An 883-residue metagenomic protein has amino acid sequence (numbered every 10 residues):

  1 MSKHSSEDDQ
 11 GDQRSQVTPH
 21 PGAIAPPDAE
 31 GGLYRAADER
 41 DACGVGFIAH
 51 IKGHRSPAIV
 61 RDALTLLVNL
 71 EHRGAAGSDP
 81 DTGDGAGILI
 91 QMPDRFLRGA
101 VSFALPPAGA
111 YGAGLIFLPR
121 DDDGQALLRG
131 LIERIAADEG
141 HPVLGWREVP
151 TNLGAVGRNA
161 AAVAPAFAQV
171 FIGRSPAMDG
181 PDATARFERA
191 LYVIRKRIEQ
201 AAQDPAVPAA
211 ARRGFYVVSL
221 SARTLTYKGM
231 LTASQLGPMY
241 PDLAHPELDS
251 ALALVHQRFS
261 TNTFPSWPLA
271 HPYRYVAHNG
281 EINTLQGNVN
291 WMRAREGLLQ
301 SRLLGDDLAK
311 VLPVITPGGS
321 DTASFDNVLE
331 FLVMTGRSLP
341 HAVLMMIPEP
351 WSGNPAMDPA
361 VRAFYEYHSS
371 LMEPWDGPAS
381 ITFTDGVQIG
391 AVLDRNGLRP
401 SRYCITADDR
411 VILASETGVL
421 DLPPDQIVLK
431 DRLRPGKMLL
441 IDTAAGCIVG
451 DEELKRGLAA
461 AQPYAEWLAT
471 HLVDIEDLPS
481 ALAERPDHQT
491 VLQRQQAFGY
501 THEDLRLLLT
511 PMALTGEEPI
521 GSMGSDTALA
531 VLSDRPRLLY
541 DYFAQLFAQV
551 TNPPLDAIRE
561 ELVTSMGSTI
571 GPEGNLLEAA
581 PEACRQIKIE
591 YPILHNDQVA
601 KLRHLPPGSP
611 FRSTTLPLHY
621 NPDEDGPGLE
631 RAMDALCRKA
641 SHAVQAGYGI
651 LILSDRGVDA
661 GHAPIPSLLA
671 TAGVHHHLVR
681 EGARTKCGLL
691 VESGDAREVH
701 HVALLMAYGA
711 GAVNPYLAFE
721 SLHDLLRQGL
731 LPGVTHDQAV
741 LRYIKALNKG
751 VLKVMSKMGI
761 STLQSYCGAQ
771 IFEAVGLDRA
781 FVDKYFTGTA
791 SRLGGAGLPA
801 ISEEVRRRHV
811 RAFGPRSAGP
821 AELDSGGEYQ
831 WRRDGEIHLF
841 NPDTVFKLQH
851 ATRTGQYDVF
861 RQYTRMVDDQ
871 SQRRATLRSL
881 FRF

Functional and structural regions predicted by a protein language model:
S2-N575, P606: Conserved short alpha-helical segments that host acidic/polar catalytic motifs at enzyme active sites
K52-R55, R73, P246-L248, M334-L339 (+7 more regions): Secondary-structure transition/capping motifs at alpha-helix termini and the adjoining loop/turn into the next element
G83, F96, I315, L332-A379 (+7 more regions): Flexible, glycine-rich loop/tail regions that form catalytic "lids" or insertion modules at the edges of active sites
G280, G688-V699: Glycine-rich beta-to-alpha transition loops that act as phosphate-gripper elements at the mouths of alpha/beta enzyme
L439, D655, V674, L705 (+1 more regions): Conserved, mostly hydrophobic/aromatic
A663-V691, R742-L747: Alpha-helix-loop-beta-strand connector modules within alpha/beta enzyme cores
D695-G709: Catalytic cores of alpha/beta
M706-R727, Y785-F786: Glycine-rich phosphate-binding active-site loops on the catalytic face of alpha/beta enzymes
